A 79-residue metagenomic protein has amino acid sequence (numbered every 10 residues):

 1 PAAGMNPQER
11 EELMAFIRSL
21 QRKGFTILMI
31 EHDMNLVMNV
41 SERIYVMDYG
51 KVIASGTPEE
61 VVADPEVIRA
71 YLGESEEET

Functional and structural regions predicted by a protein language model:
P1-T79: Glycine-rich phosphate-binding loops of nucleotide-dependent enzymes
